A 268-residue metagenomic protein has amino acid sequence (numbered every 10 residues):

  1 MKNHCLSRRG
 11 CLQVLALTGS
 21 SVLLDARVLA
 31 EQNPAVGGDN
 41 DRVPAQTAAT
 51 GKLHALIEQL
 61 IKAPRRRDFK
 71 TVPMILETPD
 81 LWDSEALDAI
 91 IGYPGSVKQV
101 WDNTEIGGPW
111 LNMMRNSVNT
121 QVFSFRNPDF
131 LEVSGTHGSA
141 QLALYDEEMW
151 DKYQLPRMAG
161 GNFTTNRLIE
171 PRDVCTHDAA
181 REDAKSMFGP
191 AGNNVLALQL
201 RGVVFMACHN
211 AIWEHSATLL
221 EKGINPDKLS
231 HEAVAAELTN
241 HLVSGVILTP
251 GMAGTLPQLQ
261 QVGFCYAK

Functional and structural regions predicted by a protein language model:
M1-C5, R9-P34: N-terminal export signals
A26-L76, D80-W82, A89: C-terminal segment of N-terminal export signals and the immediately downstream linker at the start of the mature
L87-E105: Acidic/histidine-rich, surface-exposed loop or edge segments in extracytoplasmic proteins
I106-G108, G138-A143, F205, N210-H215 (+1 more regions): Solvent-exposed loop/turn segments at secondary-structure junctions within structured extracellular/periplasmic domains
P109-F125: Histidine-anchored nucleotide/phosphate-binding helix
N127-M149: Acidic helix-start/capping segments at beta-turn-to-alpha-helix junctions
Q154-A180: A glycine-rich helix N-cap at a beta->alpha junction
E221-K268: Glycine-rich, aromatic-bearing surface loops/beta-hairpins
